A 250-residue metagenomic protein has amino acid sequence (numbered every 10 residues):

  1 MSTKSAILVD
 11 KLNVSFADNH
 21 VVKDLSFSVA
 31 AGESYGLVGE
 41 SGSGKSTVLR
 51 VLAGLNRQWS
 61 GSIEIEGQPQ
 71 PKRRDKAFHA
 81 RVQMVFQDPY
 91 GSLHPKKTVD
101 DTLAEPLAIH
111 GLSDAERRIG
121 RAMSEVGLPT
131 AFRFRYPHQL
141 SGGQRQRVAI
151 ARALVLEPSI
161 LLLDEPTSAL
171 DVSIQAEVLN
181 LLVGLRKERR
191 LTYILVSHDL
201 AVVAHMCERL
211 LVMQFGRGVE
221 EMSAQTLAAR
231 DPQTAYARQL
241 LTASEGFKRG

Functional and structural regions predicted by a protein language model:
A53: Helix-to-loop junction immediately C-terminal to a conserved catalytic motif
P69-Q83, K97, I109, L227-D231: ABC ATPase NBD coupling module
E116-A131, T242: Conserved ABC ATPase "signature" region
Y136-L140, Q144: Conserved ABC ATPase signature
E157: Conserved catalytic motifs of ABC-family nucleotide-binding domains
